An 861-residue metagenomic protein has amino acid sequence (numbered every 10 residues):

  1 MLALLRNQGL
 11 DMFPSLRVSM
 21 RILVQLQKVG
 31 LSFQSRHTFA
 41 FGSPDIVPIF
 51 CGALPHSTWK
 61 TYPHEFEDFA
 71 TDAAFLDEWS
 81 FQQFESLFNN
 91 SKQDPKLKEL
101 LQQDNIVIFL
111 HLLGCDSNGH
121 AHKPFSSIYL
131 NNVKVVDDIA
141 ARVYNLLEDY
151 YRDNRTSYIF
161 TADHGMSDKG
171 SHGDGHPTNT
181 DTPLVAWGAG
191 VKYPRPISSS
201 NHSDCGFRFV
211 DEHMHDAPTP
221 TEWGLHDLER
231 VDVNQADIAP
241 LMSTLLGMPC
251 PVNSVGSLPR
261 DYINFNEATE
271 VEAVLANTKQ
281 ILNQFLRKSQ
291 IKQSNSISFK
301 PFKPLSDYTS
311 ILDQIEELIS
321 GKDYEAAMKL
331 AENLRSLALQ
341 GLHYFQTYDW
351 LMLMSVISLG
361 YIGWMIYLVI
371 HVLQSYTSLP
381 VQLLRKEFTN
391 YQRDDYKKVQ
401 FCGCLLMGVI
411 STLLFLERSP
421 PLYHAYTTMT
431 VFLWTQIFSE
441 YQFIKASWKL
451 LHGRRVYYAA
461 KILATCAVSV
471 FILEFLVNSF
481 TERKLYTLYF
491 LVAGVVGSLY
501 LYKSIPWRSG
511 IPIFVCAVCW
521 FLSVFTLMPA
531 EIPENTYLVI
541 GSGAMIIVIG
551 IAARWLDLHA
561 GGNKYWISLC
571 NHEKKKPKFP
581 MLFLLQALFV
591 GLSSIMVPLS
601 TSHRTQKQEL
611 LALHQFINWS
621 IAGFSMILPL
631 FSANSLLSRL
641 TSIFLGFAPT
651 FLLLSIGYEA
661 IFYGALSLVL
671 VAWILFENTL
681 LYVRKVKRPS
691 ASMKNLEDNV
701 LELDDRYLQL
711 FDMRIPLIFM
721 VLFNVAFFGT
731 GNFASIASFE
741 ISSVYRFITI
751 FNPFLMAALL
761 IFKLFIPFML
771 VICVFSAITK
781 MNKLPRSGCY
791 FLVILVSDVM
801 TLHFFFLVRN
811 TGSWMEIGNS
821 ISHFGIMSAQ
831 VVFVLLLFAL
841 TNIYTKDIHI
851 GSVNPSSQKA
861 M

Functional and structural regions predicted by a protein language model:
M1-N105, L113-A121, R230-T269: Active-site-proximal alpha/beta segments of enzymes that process anionic O-linked groups
F41-D45, H111-C115, T161-H164, W187-G190: Active-site-proximal beta-strand/loop segments in catalytic clefts of secreted hydrolases
D77-L101, I108, C115-H172, T178: A long, amphipathic alpha-helix that forms part of the scaffold/cap immediately adjacent to metal-dependent active
Q93-L101, S199-T219, L383-F388, I567 (+1 more regions): Intrinsically disordered, low-complexity domain-flanking/linker segments in eukaryotic proteins, enriched
I106, T178-T182, I238: Residues that flank catalytic or metal-binding motifs in active/ligand-binding sites
F160-A217, W223, D227: Histidine-centered active-site microenvironments of extracellular/periplasmic hydrolases and transferases
L258-T347, I357-G360: Phosphate/adenylate-binding glycine loop and adjacent helical scaffold
Y348-M861: Alpha-helical transmembrane segments of integral membrane proteins
